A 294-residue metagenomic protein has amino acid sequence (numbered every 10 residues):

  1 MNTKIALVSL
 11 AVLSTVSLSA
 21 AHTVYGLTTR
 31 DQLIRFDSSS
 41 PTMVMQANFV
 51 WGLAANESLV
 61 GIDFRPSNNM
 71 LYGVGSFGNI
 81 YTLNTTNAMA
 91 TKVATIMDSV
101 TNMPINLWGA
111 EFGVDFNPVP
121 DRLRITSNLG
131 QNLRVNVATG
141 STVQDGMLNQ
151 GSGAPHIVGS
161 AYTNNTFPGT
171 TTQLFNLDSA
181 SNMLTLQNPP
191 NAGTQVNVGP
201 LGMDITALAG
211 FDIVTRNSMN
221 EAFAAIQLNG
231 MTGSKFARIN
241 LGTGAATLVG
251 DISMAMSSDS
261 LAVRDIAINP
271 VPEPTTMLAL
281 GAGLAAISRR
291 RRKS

Functional and structural regions predicted by a protein language model:
N2-S19: Gram-negative bacterial Sec-dependent N-terminal signal peptides
A21-V60, R65-N68, G242-L248, S253-M254 (+1 more regions): N-terminal segment immediately downstream of the Sec signal-peptide cleavage site in secreted/extracellular proteins
T23-L27, M70-G73, R122-I125, G169 (+2 more regions): Conserved beta-propeller blade signature
Q32-R35, N79-T82, Q131-V135, S181-N188 (+1 more regions): Structural motif
S38-P41, N84-N87, V137-G140, P189-N191 (+1 more regions): Short loop/turn segments that connect beta-strands within beta-propeller blades
V44-A54, T91-S99, T142-G151, N188-D204 (+1 more regions): Beta-propeller fold detector
V60-S67, P104-P120, H156-T170, A207-S218 (+1 more regions): Structural signature of eukaryotic scaffold interfaces centered on beta-propeller domains
P272-R289: A short, hydrophobic C-terminal helix/tail in secreted or cell-surface proteins
